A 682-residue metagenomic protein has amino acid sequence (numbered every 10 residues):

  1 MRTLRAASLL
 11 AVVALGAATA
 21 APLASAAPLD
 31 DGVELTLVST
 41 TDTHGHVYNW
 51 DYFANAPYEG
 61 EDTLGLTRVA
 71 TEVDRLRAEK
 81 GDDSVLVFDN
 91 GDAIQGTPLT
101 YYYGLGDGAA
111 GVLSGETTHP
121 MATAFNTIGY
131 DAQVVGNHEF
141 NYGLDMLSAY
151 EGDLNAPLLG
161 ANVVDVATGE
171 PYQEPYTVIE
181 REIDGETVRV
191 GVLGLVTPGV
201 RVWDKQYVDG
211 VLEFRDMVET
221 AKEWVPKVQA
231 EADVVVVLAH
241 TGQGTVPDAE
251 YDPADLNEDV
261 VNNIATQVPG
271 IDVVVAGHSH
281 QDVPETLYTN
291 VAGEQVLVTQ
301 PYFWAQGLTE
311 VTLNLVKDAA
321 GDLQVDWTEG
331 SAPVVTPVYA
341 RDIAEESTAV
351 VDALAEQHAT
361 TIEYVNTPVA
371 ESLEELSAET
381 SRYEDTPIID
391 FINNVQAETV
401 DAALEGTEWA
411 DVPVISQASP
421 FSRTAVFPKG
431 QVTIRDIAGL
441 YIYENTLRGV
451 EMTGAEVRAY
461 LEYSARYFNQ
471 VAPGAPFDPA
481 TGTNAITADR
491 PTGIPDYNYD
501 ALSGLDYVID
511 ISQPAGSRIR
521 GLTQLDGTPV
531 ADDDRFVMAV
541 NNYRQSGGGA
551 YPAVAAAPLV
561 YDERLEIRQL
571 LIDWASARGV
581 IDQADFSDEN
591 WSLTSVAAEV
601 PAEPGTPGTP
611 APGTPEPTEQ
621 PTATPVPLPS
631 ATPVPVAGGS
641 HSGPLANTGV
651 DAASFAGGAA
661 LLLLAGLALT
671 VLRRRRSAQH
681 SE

Functional and structural regions predicted by a protein language model:
M1-L9: Bacterial N-terminal signal peptides that target proteins for export
L10-A18: Bacterial N-terminal signal peptides
T19-L29: Sec-dependent signal peptide cleavage junction
A27-P337, I388-V395, T407, Y561-E566: Acidic, metal/ion-coordinating pockets
E34-T36, H46, E59, D153-N162 (+8 more regions): Feature captures C-terminal
S595-T648: C-terminal low-complexity, Ser/Thr- and acidic/Pro-rich disordered "stalk" regions positioned immediately N-terminal
D651-R676: A cross-kingdom C-terminal cell-surface attachment/processing module
S677-E682: Cytoplasmic C-terminal tails of single-pass
